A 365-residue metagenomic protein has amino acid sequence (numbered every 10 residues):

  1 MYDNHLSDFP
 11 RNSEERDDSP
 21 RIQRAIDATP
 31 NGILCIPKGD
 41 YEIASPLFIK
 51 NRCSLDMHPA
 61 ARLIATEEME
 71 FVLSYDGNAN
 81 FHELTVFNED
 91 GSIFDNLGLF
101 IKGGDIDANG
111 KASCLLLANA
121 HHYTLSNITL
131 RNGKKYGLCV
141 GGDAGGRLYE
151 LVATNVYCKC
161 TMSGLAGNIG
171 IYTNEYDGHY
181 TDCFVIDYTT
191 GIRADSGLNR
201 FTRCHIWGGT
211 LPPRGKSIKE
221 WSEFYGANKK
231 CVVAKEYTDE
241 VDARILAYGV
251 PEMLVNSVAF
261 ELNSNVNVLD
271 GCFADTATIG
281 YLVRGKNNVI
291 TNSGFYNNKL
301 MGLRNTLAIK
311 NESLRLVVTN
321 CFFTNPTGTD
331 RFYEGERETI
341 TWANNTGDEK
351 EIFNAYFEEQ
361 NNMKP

Functional and structural regions predicted by a protein language model:
M1-L6, E349-P365: Glycine-rich, low-complexity segments
L6-P37: Acidic Gly/Asp/Thr-rich repetitive segments characteristic of extracellular carbohydrate-active and adhesion proteins
S19, N31-M69, I106, G110: N-terminal extracellular ligand-recognition/capping segment immediately after the signal peptide
I26-P30, F48-K50, I93-D95, A118-N119 (+4 more regions): Flexible, charged surface loops at secondary-structure boundaries
I36, S54-H58, F81, F94-K102 (+14 more regions): All-beta strand scaffolds that present successive hydrophobic residues in beta-strands
A44-P46, P59, I64-E70, N109-L115 (+10 more regions): Short glycine/acidic-rich loop motifs that flank beta-strands on beta-rich extracellular proteins
E68-I93: Aromatic/His-enriched, Gly/Pro-containing loop or helix-boundary segments that lie immediately adjacent to catalytic
S92-D187: Right-handed parallel beta-helix
